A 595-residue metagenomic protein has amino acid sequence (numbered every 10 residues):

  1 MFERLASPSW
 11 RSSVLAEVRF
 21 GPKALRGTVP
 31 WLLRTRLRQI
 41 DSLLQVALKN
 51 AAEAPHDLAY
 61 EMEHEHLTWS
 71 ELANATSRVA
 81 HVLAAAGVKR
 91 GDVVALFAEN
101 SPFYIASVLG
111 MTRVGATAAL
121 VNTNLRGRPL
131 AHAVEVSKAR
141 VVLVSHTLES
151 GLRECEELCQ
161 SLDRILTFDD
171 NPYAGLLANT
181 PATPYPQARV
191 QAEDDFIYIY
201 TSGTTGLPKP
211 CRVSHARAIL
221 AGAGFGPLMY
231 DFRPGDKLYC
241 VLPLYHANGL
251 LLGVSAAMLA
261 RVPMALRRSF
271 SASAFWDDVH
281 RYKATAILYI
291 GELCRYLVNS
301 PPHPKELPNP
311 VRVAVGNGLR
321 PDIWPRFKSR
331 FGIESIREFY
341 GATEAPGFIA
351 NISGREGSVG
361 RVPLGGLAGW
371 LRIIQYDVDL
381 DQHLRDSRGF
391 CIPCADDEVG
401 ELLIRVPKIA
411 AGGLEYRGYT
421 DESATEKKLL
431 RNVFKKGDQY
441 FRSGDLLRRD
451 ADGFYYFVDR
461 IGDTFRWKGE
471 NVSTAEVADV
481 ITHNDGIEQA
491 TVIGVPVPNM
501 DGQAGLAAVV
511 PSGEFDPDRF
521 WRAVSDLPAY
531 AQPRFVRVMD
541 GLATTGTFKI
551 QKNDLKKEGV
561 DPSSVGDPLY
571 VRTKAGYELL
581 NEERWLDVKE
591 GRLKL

Functional and structural regions predicted by a protein language model:
F2-R19, H81, A85-A86, L109 (+6 more regions): Structural core segment of the AMP-binding/adenylate-forming
T35-I40, L44, H56-S101, I105-L109 (+3 more regions): Conserved AMP-binding/adenylate-forming core of the ANL superfamily
H56, T167, P181-Y200, L207 (+1 more regions): Conserved pre-ATP/AMP-binding loop-to-beta segment of ANL
T68-S70, R189, F196-L220: Conserved AMP-binding A3 loop
L125, H132, V142-V144, I404-Q532 (+2 more regions): AMP-binding/adenylate-forming catalytic core of the ANL superfamily
I219-K237, A247-T285, S300: Conserved AMP-binding/adenylation subdomain of ANL enzymes
L259, R281-Y289, V298-V378, Y419: Gly/Ser/Thr-rich phosphate-binding loop
D526-I550, D567-R592: AMP-binding/adenylate-forming catalytic domain of the ANL superfamily
